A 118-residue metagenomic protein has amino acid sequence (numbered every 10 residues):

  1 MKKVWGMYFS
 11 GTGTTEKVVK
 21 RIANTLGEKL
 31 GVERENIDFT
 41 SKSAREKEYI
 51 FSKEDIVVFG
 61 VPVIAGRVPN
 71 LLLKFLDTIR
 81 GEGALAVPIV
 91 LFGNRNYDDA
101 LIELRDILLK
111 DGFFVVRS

Functional and structural regions predicted by a protein language model:
K2-S118: FMN-binding flavodoxin-like domain, especially the glycine-rich phosphate-binding loop
